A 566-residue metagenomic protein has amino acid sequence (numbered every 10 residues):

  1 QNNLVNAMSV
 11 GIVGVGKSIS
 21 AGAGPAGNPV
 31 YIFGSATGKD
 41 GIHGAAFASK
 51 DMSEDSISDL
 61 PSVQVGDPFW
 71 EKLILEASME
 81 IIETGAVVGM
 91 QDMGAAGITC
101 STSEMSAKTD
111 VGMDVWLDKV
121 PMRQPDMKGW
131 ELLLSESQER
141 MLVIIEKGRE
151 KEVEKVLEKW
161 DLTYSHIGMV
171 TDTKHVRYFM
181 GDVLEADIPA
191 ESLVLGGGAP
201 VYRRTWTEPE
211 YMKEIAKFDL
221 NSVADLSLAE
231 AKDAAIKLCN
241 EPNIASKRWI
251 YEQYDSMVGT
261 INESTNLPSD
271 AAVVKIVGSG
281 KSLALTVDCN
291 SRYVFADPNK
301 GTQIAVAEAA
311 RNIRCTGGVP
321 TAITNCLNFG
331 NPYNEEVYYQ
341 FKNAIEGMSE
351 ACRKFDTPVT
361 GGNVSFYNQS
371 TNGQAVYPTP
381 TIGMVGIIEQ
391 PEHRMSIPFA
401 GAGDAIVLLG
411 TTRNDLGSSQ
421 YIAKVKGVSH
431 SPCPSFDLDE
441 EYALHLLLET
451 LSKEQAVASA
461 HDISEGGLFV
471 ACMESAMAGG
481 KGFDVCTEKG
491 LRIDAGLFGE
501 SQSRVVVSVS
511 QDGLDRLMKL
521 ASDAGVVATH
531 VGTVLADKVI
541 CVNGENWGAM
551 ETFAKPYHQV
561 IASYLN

Functional and structural regions predicted by a protein language model:
Q1-Q138, E146-G148, E152, D172 (+2 more regions): Hydrophobic, small-residue-rich alpha-helical packing segments that form membrane-like cores
N2-N3, V87, G94-L238, A344-G347 (+7 more regions): Glycine-/charge-enriched secondary-structure boundary and capping motifs
L4, L75-S78, V143, S279-T286 (+1 more regions): Active-site-adjacent bridging/hinge elements
S20-A21, H43-A46, T205-S459, I463-F469 (+1 more regions): Non-catalytic terminal/interface segments that mediate subunit docking, oligomerization, and allosteric communication
G24, V30-I32, A36-D67, V115 (+5 more regions): Extended active-site and interfacial segments that coordinate phosphate-rich ligands in large catalytic machineries
N28, M141, A271, D404 (+1 more regions): Residue-level detector of short, conserved catalytic/binding motifs and their immediate flanks
V30-I32, I406-L409, V507: Short hydrophobic-aromatic micro-motifs
I32, V88-Q91, R140-I144, L285 (+1 more regions): Short glycine-rich or small-residue beta-strand-to-loop segments that form or flank ligand, phosphate, metal/Fe-S
